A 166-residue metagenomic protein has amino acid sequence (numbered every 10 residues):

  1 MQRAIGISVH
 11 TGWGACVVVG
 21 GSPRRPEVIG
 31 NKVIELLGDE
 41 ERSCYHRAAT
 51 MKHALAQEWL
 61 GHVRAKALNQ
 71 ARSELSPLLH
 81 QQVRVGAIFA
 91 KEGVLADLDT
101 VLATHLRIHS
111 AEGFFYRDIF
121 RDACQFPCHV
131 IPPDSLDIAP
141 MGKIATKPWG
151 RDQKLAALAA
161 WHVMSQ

Functional and structural regions predicted by a protein language model:
M1-Q166: Phosphate- and other anionic-substrate recognition elements at nucleic-acid/protein interfaces
